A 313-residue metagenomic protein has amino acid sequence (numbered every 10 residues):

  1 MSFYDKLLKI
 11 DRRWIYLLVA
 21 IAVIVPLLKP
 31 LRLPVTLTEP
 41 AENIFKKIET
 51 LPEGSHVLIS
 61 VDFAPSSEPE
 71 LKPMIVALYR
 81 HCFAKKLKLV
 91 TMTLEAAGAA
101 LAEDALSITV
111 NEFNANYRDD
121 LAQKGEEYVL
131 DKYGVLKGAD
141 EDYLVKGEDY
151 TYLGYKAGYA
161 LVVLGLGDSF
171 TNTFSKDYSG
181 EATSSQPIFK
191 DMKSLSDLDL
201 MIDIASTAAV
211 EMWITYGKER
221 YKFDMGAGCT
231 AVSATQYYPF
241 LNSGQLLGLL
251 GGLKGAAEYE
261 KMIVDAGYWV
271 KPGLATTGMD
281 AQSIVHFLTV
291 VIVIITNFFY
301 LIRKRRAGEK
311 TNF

Functional and structural regions predicted by a protein language model:
K6-P30, Q282-I302: Hydrophobic alpha-helical transmembrane signal-anchor segments
L33-T50: Alpha-helical transmembrane signal-anchor/signal-peptide segments
F45-P73: Short extracytoplasmic
H56-P65, L89-T93, M201-I202: Short glycine-rich or small-residue beta-strand-to-loop segments that form or flank ligand, phosphate, metal/Fe-S
S66-T151: Membrane-embedded segments
G147-Q236: Membrane-proximal low-complexity regions enriched in glycine and acidic/polar residues
Q245-S283: Short, aromatic-rich amphipathic segments at membrane interfaces that lie adjacent to a transmembrane helix or signal
R306-F313: Short, Lys/Arg-enriched, Gly/Pro-containing loop segments at transmembrane-helix junctions of multi-pass membrane
